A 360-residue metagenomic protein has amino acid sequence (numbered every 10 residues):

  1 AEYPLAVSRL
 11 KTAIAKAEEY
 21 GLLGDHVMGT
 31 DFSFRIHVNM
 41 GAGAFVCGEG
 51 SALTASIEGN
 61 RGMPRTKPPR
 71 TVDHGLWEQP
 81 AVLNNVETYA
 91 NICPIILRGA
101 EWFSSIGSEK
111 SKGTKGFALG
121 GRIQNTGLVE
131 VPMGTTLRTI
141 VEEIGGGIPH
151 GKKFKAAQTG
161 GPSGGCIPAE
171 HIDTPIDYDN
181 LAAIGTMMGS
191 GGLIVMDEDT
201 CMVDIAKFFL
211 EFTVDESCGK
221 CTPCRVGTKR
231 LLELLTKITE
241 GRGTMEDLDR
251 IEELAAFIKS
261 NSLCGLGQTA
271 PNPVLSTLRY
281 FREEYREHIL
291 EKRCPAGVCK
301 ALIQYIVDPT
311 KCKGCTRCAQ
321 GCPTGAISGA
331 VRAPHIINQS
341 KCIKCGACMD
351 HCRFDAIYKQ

Functional and structural regions predicted by a protein language model:
A1-I14, F34-I36, I148-A183, R279: Terminal amphipathic helices with adjacent charged low-complexity linkers/tails
V7-M133, G145: Hydrophobic alpha-helical positions that pack around
T12-G29, P175-Q304, P309, G329-P334: Ferredoxin-type iron-sulfur electron-transfer modules in oxidoreductases and energy-metabolism complexes
F32-I36, A42-G43, E49-S51, P68 (+16 more regions): Structural beta-strand/beta-sheet cores of well-ordered domains, especially the beta-sheet scaffolds that support
G48, G134, C218-C224, C264 (+4 more regions): Short cysteine clusters
S56-P68, E170-M187: Active-site loop ensemble at the mouth of alpha/beta enzyme cores that anchors a bound cofactor
M133-P149: Short amphipathic, charge-patterned alpha-helical segments
P223-K229, R317-I336, A347-Q360: Iron-sulfur cluster-binding cysteine motifs and their immediate structural context in ferredoxin-like electron-transfer
